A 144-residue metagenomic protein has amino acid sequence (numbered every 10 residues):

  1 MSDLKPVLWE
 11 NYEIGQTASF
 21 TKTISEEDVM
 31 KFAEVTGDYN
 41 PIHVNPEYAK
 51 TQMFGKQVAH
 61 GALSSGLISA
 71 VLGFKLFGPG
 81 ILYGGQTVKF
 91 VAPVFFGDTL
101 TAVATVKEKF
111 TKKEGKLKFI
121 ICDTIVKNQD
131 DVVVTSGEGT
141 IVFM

Functional and structural regions predicted by a protein language model:
M1-I14, V94-M144: HotDog/MaoC-like acyl-thioester-processing domains
S2-A59, M144: Catalytic strand-loop segment that frames the active site of acyl-thioester-processing enzymes
E27, L63, F119: Conserved active-site and cofactor/substrate-binding residues in soluble primary-metabolism enzymes
D38, F74-G78, K112: Conserved helix-loop functional segments at active or binding sites
M53-A59, L63-K107: Hydrophobic beta-strand-centered segment that forms part of the acyl-chain substrate-binding groove
